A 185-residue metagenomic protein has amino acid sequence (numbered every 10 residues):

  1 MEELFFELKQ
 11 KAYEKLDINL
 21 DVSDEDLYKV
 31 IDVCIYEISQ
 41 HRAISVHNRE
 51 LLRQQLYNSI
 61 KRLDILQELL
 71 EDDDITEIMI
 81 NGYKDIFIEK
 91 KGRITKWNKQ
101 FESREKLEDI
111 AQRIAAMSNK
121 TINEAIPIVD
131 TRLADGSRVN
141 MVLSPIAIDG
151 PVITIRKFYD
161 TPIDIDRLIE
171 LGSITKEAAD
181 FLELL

Functional and structural regions predicted by a protein language model:
M1-I122: N-terminal accessory targeting/assembly segments
D72, D85, E89-L185: P-loop NTP-binding catalytic core
